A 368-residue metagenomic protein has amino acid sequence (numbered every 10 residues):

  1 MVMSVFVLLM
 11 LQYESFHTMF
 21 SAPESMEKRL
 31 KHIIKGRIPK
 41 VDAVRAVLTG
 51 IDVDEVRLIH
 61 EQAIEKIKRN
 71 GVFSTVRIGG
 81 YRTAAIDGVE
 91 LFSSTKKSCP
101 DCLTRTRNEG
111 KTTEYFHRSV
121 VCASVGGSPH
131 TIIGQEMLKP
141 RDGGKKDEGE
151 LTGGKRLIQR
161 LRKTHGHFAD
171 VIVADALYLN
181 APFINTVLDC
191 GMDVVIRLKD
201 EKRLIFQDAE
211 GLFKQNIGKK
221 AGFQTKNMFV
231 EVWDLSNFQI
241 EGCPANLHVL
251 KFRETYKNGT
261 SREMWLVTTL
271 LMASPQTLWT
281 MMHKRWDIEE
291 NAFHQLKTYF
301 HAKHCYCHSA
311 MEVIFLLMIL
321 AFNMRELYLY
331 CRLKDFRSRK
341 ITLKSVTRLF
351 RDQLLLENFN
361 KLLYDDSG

Functional and structural regions predicted by a protein language model:
M1, E109-Y115, C305-F315: Structural motif
M1-P39, V44-R45: Gly/serine-rich nucleotide phosphate-binding loop at the start of the catalytic core of nucleotide/ADP-ribose-handling
S4, M19, K40, G80-L91 (+7 more regions): Short, conserved catalytic/metal-binding motifs centered on acidic residues
M10-T18, G126-I132, M324-D335: Short helix-capping/linker segments at secondary-structure and domain boundaries
E24-M26, I217-Q239, K297-H304, H308-G368: A short, flexible helix-boundary coil/loop motif
R45-G127: Active-site-proximal, Lys/Arg-enriched surface segment that forms a nucleic-acid-binding/basic interface patch
M137-K251: An internal, acidic/charged active-site-proximal segment that coordinates divalent cations and/or engages
A273-C307: Short amphipathic alpha-helical "interface-anchor" segments enriched in bulky aromatics
